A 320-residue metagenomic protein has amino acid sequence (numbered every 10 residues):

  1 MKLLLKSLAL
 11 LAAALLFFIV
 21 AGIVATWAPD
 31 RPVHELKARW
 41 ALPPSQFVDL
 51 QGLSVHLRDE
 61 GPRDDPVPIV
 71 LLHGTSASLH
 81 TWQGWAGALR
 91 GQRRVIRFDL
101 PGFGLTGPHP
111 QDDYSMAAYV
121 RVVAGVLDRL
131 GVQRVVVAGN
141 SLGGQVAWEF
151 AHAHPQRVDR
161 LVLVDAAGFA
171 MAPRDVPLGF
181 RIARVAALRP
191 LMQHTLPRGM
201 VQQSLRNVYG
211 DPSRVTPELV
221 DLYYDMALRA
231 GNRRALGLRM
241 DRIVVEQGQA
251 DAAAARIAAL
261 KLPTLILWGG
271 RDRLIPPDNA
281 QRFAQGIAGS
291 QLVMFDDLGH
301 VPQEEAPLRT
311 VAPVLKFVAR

Functional and structural regions predicted by a protein language model:
M1-V67, Q92-R93, Q133, A319-R320: Alpha/beta-hydrolase fold catalytic core
T26-R31, E35-L36, H194-A258: Conserved alpha/beta-hydrolase catalytic His-Asp/Glu region
L50-E60, L100-L142, A312: Active-site loop/oxyanion-hole signature of alpha/beta-hydrolase fold enzymes
E60-L105: Conserved HGGG/HGGXW glycine-rich cap/lid loop of the alpha/beta-hydrolase fold
H152, L161-P190: Flexible "cap/lid" loop of the alpha/beta hydrolase fold
L260, I266-W268: Short beta-strand/loop motif that positions the catalytic acidic residue of the alpha/beta-hydrolase fold
R271-I275: Acidic catalytic loop of the alpha/beta-hydrolase fold
G289-R320: Catalytic active-site module of serine/aspartate enzymes centered on a nucleophile-bearing elbow/loop
